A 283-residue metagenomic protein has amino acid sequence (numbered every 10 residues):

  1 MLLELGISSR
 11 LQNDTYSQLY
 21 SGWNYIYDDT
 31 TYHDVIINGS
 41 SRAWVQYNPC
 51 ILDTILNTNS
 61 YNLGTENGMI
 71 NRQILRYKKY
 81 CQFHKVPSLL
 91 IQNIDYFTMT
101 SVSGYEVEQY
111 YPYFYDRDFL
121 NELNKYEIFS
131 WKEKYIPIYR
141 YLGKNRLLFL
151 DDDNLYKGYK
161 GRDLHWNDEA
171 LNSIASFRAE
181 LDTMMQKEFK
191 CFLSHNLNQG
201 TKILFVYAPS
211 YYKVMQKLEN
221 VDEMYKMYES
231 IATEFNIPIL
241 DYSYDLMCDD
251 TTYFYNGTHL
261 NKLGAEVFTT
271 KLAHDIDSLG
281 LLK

Functional and structural regions predicted by a protein language model:
M1-S8: Hydrophobic membrane-insertion alpha-helices, especially the h-region of bacterial N-terminal signal peptides
T15-Y32: Short extracytoplasmic/periplasmic juxtamembrane "stem" segments immediately C-terminal to an N-terminal membrane anchor
V35-G39, L260: Short hydrophobic beta-strand that contains or immediately precedes a catalytic carboxylate
N38, R42-E122: Membrane-embedded segments
I94, S103, V107-L204: Secreted/periplasmic serine-hydrolase-like ester/acetyl group-modifying domain
Y207-T258: Extended hydrophobic/aromatic segments used for targeting, binding, or gating
N256-K283: Histidine-centered active-site loop/cap adjacent to the catalytic His in serine esterases/O-acetyl transfer systems
